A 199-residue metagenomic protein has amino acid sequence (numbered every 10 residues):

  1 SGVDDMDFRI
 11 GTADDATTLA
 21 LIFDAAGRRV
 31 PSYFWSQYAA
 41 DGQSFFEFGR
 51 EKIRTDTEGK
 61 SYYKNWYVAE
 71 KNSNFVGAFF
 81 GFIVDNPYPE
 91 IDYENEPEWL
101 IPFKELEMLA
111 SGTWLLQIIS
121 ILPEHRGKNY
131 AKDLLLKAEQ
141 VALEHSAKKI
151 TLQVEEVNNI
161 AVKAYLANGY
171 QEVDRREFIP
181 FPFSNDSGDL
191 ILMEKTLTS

Functional and structural regions predicted by a protein language model:
D7-I22, R28-F34: A short beta-loop-alpha structural element at the N-terminal edge of CoA-dependent acyl/N-acetyltransferase catalytic
R29-R54: Conserved GNAT-fold acetyl-CoA-binding loop/helix
I53-V68, D85-P89, L115: A short helix-loop-beta-strand connector motif used in the catalytic cores of GNAT acetyltransferases and, in some
V68, N74-I83, L115, S120: Conserved beta-strand in the GNAT
I83-I118: Conserved acyl-donor/pantetheine-binding loop and adjacent beta-alpha core of acyl/acetyltransferases and related
E98, K148-T151, E155-V162, A167-N168 (+1 more regions): C-terminal "cap" of GNAT-fold acetyltransferases
G112-W114, L135, A142-Q153: Conserved GNAT acetyl-CoA-binding A-motif
I121, G127-Q140, K163-A167: Conserved acetyl-CoA-binding loop-helix of GNAT-fold acetyltransferases
